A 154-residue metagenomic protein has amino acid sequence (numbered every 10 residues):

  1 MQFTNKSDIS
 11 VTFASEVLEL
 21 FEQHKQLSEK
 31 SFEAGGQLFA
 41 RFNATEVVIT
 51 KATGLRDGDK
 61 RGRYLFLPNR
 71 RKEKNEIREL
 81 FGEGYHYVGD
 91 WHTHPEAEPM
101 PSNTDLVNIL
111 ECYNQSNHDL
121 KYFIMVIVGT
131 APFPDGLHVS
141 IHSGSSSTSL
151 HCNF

Functional and structural regions predicted by a protein language model:
M1-Y87, E96-F154: Conserved beta-strand-loop surface patch within small alpha/beta domains used for substrate/adaptor or ligand engagement
H92-H94: Histidine-centered divalent metal-coordination motifs
